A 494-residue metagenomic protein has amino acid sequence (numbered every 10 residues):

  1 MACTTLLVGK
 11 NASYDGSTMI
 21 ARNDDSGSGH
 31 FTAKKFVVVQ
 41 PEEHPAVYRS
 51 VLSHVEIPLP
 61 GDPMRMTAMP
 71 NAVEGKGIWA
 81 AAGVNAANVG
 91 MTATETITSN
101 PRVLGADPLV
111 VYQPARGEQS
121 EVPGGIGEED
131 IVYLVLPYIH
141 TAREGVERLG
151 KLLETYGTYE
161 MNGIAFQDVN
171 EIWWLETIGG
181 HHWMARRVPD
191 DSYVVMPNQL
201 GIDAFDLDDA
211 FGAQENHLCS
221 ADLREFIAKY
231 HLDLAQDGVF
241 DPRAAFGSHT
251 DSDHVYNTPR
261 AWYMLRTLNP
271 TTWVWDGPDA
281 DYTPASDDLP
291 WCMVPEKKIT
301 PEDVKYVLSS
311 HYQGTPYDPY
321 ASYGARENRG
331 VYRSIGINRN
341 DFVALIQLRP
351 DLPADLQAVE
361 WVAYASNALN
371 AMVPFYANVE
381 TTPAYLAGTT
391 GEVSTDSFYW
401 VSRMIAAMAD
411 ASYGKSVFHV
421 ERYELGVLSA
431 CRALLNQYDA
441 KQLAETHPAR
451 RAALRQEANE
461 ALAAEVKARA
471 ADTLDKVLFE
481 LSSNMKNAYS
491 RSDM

Functional and structural regions predicted by a protein language model:
A2-E128, R148-D281: A contiguous strand-loop segment
G61-R65, V146, S322-G330: Short Pro/Gly-enriched beta-strand edge/turn motifs at strand-loop
V132-Y138: Short, well-ordered beta-strand elements within core beta-sheets of diverse protein domains
Y138-E144: Short, charged, surface-exposed loops that flank catalytic or proteolytic processing sites
G145-E154, V304-L308: Short, well-structured alpha-helical segments that form the helix of a local strand-helix-strand
E225-D351: Glycine-rich, aromatic-lined ligand/substrate-binding cores of catalytic and carbohydrate-binding domains
Q313, Y317-H447: Substrate-recognition/cap regions that form aromatic- and gly/pro-loop-enriched pockets for small-molecule ligands
G426-M494: Histidine-centered catalytic/metal-binding microenvironments
